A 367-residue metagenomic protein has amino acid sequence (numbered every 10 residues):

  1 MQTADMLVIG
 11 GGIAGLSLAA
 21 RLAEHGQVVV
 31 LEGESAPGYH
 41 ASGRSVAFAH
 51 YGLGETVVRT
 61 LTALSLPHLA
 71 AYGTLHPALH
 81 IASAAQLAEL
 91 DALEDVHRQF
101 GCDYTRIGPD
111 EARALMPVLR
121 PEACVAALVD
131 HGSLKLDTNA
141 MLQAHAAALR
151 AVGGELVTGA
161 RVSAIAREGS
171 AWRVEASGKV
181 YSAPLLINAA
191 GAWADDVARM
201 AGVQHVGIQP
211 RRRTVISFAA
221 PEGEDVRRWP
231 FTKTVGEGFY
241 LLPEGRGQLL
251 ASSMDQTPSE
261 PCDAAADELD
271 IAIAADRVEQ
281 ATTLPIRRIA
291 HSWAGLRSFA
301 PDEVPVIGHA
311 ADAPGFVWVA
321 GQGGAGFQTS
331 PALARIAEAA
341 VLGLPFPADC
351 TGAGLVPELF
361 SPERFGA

Functional and structural regions predicted by a protein language model:
M1-A14, V29: Beta1/beta-strand and adjacent pyrophosphate-binding region of the FAD-binding site in flavoprotein oxidoreductases
L7-I9, V180-W193, A334: Short hydrophobic core segments
A20-R21, A47-A49, A71-H76, A190-G315: Active-site substrate-recognition segment that forms the wall of the catalytic cavity or substrate channel
A23-S42: Glycine-rich FAD pyrophosphate-binding loop
V46-L115, G238-Y240, R277: Dinucleotide-binding Rossmann-like beta1-alpha1 core, especially the glycine-rich loop that anchors the ADP
G73-A82, L93-E94, F100, T105-P109 (+4 more regions): Helix-loop-beta segment of a Rossmann-like dinucleotide-binding subdomain
L128-P184: Helical element adjacent to the flavin cofactor pocket in flavoenzyme catalytic cores
T138, E279-A367: C-terminal catalytic lobe of FAD-dependent flavoproteins
